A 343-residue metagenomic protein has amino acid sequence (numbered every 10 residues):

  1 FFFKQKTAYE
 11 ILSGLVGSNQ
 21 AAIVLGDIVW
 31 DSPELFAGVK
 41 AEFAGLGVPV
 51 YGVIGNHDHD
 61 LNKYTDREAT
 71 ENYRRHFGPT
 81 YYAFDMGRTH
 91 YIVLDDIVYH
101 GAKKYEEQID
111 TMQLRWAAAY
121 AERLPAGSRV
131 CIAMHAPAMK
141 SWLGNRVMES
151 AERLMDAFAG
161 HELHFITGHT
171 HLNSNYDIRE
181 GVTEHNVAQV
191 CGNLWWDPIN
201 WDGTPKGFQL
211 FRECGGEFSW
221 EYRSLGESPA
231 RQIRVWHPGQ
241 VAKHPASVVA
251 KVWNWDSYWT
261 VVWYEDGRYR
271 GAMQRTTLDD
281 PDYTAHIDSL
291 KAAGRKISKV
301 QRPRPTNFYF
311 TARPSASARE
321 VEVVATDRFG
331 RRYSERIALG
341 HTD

Functional and structural regions predicted by a protein language model:
F1-A21: Single conserved hydrophobic/aromatic residue that forms the stacking wall/gate of nucleotide- or nucleobase-binding
L25, A121-W142: Short acidic, glycine-rich surface-loop motifs adjacent to enzyme active sites
G26-D27, G55-N56, H135, G168-H169: Active-site glycine-centered loops adjacent to acidic/histidine catalytic or metal-binding residues that shape
P33-A126, N145-I166, L172-C214, F218-E221: Extended active-site neighborhood of metal-dependent phosphoesterases/phosphodiesterases
V182-D266, R304-R336: Binuclear metal-dependent phosphoesterase catalytic core
R268-P281, V300: Short, surface-exposed loop motifs enriched in S/T, G, D/E and P with embedded aromatic residues
D280-T311: Aromatic sugar-binding surface patches on proteins that engage polysaccharides or sugar-phosphate polymers
A338-D343: Short beta-strand edge segments in extracellular beta-sheet folds
